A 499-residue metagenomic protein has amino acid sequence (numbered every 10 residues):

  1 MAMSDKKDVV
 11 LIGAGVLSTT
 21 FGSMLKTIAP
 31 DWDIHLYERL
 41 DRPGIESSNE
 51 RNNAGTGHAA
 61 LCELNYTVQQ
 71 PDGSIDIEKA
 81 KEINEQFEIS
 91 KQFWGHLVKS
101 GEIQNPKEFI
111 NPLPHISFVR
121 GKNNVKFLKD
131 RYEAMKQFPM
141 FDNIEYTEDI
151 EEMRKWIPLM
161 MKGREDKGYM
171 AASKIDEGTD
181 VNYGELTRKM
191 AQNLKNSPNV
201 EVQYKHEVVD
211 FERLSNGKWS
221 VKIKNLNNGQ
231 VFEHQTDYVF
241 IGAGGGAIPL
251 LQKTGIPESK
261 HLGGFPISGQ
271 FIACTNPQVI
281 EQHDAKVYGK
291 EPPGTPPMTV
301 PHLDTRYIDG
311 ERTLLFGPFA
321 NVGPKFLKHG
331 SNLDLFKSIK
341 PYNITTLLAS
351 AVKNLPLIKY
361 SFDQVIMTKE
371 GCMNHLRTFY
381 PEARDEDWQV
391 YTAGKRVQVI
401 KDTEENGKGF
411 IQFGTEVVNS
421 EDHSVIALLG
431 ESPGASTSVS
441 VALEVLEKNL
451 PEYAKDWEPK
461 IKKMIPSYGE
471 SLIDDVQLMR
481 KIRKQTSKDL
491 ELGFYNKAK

Functional and structural regions predicted by a protein language model:
D5, N227-Y238: Core beta-strand elements of the Rossmann-like FAD/NAD(P) dinucleotide-binding domain in flavoenzyme oxidoreductases
K7-H35: N-terminal Rossmann-like FAD-binding beta1-loop-alpha1 element of flavoenzymes
T27-E50: Glycine-rich FAD pyrophosphate-binding loop
G55-K155, T313, K325, S331-D334: Dinucleotide-binding Rossmann-like beta1-alpha1 core, especially the glycine-rich loop that anchors the ADP
A59-L61, E258-A285: Central beta-strand plus flanking loop segment that forms part of the substrate or channel wall within the catalytic
Q104-L113, F118-Q192, S197, E201-Q203 (+2 more regions): Flavin (FAD/FMN) cofactor-binding and adjacent substrate-gating region of FAD-dependent oxidoreductase domains
A171-E177, E185, V322, F326-D456: C-terminal catalytic lobe of FAD-dependent flavoproteins
I241-I256: Flavin (primarily FAD) binding-site architecture
